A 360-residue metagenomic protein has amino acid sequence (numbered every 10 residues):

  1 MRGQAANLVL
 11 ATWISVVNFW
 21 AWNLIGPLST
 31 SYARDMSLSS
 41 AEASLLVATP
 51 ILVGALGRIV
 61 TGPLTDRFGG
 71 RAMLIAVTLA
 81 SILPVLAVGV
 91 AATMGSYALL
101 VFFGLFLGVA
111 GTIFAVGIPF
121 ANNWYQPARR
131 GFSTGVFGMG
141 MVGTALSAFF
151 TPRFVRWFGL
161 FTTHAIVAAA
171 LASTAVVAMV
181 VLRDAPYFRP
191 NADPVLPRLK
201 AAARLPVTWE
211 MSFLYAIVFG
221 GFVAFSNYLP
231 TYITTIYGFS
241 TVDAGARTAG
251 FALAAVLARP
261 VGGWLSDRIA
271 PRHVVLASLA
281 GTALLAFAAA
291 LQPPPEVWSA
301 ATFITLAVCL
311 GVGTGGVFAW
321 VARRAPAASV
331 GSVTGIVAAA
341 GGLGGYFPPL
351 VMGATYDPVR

Functional and structural regions predicted by a protein language model:
M1, A185-S212: Juxtamembrane intracellular "pre-TM" segments in multi-pass secondary transporters
I25-S29, V207-V256: Extracytoplasmic gate region of multi-pass secondary transporters
Y32-A33, L64-T65, P152-F158, I233-T234 (+2 more regions): Interfacial helix-cap and linker-helix signal at transmembrane-aqueous boundaries of multi-pass secondary transporters
R67-T78, D267-L279: Cytoplasmic membrane-interface "Motif A"-like loop-to-helix N-cap segments of 12-TM Major Facilitator Superfamily
L79-T93, G281-P294: C-terminal ends and interior cores of transmembrane alpha-helices in multi-pass membrane transporters/permeases
F103-G140: Cytoplasmic helix-loop-helix junction between adjacent transmembrane helices in 12-TM secondary transporters
V136-L182: Helix-loop-helix hairpin linking two adjacent transmembrane segments in secondary transporters
A270-V317: C-terminal transmembrane helical hairpin of 12-TM major facilitator-type secondary transporters
